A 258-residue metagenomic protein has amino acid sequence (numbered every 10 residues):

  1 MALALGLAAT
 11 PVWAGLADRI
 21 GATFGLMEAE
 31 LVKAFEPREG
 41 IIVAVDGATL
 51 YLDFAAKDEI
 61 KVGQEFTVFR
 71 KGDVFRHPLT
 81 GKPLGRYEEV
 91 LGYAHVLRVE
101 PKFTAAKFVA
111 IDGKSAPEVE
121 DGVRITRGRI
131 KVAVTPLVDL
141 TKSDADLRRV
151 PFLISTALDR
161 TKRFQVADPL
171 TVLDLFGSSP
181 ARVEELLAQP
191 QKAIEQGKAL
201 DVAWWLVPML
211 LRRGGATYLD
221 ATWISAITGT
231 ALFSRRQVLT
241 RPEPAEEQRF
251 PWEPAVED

Functional and structural regions predicted by a protein language model:
M1-L5: Sec-dependent N-terminal signal peptides
A9-P11: N-terminal signal peptide c-region/cleavage motif recognized by signal peptidases
W13-D258: Surface-exposed, polar/charged interaction patches used for macromolecular assembly or partner binding
